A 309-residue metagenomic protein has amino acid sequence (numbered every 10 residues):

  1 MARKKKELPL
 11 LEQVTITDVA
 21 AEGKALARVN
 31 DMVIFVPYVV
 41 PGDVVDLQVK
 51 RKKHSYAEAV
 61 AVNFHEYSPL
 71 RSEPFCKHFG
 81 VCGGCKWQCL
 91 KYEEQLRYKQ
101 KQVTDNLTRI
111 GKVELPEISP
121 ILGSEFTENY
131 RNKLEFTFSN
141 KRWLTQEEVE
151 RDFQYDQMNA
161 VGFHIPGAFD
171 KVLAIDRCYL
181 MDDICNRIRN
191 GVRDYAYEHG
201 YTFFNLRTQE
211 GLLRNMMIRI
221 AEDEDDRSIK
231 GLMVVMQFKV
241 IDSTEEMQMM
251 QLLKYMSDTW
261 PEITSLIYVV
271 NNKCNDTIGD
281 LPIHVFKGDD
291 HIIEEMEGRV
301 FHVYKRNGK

Functional and structural regions predicted by a protein language model:
A2-K309: Accessory RNA-recognition modules of RNA-modification enzymes
